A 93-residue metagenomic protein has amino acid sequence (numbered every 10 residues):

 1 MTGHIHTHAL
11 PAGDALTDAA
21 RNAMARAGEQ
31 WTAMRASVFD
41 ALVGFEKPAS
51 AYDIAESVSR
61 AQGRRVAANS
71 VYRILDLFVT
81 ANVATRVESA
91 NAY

Functional and structural regions predicted by a protein language model:
D14-G28: Short, Lys/Arg-enriched N-terminal segment that forms or immediately precedes the first helix of a structured domain
W31-A33, G44-S50: Short capping segments at the starts of secondary-structure elements
A36-A41: Pre-recognition alpha-helix immediately N-terminal to the DNA-recognition helix within helix-turn-helix or winged-helix
S50-R64: DNA-recognition alpha helix
V71-A81: Basic amphipathic alpha-helical segments that dock to polyanions
N91-Y93: Minor-groove-contacting beta-hairpin "wing" of winged helix-turn-helix DNA-binding domains
